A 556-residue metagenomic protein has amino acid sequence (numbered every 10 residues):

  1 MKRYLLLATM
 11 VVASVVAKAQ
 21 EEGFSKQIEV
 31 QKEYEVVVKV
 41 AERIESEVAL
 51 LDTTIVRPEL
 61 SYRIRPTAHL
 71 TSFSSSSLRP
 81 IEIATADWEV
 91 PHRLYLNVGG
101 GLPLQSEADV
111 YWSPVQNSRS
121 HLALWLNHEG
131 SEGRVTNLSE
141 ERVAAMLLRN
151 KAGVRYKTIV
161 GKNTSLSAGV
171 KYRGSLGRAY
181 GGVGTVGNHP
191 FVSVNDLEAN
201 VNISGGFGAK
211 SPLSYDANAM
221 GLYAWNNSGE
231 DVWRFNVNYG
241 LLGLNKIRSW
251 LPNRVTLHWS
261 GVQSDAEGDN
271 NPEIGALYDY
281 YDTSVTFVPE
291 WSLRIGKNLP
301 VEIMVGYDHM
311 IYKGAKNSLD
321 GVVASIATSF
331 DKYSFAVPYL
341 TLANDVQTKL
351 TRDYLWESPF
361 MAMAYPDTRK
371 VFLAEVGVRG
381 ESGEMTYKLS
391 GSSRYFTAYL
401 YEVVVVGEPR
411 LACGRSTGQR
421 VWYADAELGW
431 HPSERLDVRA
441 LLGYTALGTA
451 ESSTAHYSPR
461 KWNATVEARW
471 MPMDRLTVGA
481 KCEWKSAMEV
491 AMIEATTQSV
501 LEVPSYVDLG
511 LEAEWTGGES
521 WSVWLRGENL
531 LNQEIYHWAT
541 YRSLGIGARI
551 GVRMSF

Functional and structural regions predicted by a protein language model:
G23, R65, V337, S520 (+2 more regions): Outer-membrane beta-barrel "beta-signal"
S76-P80, D87-L138, A144-A152, T164: Outer-membrane beta-barrel translocator/receptor signature
V90-H92, L104-S106, M146-N150, F191-A199 (+8 more regions): Residues that define the transmembrane beta-barrel architecture of outer-membrane proteins
G100-L102, H128-E132, Y172-R178, F207 (+15 more regions): Transmembrane beta-strands of outer-membrane beta-barrel pores
R119-L122, K162-S167, G206-D216, N245-V255 (+7 more regions): Repeated loop/turn-to-beta-strand initiation elements of outer-membrane beta-barrel proteins
S131-R134, V143-K151, S167-N236, A266 (+2 more regions): Flexible loop and strand-edge segments within Gram-negative outer membrane beta-barrel domains
R352-T368, F396-R420, T445-T465, E483-T516 (+1 more regions): Outer-membrane beta-barrel domain signature, especially the mid-to-C-terminal portions of large Gram-negative OMP
T368-L411, R420, E434, V438: Membrane-embedded beta-barrel scaffold of Gram-negative outer-membrane proteins
